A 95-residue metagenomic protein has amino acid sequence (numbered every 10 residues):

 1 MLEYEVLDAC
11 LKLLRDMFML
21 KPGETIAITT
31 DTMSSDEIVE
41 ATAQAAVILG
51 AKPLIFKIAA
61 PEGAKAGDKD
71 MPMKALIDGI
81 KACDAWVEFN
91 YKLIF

Functional and structural regions predicted by a protein language model:
M1-F95: Active-site bordering "gate/hinge" segments that shape substrate access to catalytic or cofactor-binding pockets
